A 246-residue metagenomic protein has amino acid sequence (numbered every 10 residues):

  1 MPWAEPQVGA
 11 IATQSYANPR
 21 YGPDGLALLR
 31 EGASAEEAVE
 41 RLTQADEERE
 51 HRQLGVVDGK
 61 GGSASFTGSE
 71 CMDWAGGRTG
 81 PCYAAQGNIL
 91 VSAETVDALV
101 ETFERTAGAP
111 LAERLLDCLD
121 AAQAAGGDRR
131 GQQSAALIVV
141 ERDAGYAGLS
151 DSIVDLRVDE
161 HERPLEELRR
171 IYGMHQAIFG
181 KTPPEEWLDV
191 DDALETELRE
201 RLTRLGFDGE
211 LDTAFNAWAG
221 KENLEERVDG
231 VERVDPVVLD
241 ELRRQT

Functional and structural regions predicted by a protein language model:
M1-D192: N-terminal nucleophile
E186-G230, E241-T246: A short amphipathic alpha-helical interaction element
V231-D235: Short, surface-exposed glycine/acidic/tryptophan-bearing loops
